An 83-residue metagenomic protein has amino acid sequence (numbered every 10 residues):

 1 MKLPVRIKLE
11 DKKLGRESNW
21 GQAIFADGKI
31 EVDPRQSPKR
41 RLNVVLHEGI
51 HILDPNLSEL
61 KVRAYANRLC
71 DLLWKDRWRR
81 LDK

Functional and structural regions predicted by a protein language model:
M1-E31: Catalytic zinc-binding patch centered on the HExxH motif and its immediate surroundings that defines zinc-dependent
P4, I52-L57: Short, exposed beta-strand "edge-strand" segments with a Pro/Gly-rich flavor and a Y/T-containing core
V5, V32, V44-V45, V62: Extended aliphatic helical segments
F25-V44, L53: Short pre-active-site segment immediately N-terminal to the catalytic Zn-binding motif
E48: Walker B catalytic acidic pair
N56-K83: Post-HExxH zinc-binding segment in Zn-dependent metallohydrolases
